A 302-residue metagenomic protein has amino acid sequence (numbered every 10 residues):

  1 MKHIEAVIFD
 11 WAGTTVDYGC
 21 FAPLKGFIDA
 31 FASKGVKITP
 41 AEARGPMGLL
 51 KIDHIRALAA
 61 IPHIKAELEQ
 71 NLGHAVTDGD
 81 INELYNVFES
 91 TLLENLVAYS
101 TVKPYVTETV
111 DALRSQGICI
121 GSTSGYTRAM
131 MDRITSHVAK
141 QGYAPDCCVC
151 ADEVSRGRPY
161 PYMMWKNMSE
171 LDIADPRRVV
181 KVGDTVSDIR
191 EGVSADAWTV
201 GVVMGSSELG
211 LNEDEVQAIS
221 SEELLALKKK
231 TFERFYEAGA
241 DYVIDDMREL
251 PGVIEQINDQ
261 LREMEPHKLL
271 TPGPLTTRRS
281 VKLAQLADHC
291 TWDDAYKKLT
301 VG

Functional and structural regions predicted by a protein language model:
M1-E5, T107, D111-A112, T127-M264: Asp-based, Mg2+/Mn2+-dependent phosphohydrolase catalytic module
K2-T107, D111-Q116, D132: N-terminal helical cap/lid subdomain that shapes the substrate entry/recognition surface in HAD-like hydrolases
E5-D10, C150, K268-G273: Short, hydrophobic/glycine-enriched beta-strand segments
A32, A60, A240-D241, E249-E255 (+2 more regions): Generic secondary-structure signature for well-ordered alpha-helical cores
E83-L92, A144-C147, S280-Q285: Short, basic/glycine-rich phosphate-binding loops at helix/coil junctions that contact nucleotide phosphates
H267-G302: A glycine-/small-polar-enriched, mobile loop at the entrance of the PLP active site in fold-type I
